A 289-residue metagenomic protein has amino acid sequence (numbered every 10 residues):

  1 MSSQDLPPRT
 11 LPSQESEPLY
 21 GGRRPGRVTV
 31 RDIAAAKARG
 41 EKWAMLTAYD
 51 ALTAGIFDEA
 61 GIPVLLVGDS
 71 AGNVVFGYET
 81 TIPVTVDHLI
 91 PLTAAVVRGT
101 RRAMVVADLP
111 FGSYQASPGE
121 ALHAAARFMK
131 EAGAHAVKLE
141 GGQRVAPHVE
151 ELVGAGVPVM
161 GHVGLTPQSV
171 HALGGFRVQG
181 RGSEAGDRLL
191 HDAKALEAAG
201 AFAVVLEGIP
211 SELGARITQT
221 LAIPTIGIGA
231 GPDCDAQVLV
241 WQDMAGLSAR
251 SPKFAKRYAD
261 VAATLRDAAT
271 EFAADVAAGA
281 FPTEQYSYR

Functional and structural regions predicted by a protein language model:
S2-A259, A263-R289: Alpha/beta enzyme core
